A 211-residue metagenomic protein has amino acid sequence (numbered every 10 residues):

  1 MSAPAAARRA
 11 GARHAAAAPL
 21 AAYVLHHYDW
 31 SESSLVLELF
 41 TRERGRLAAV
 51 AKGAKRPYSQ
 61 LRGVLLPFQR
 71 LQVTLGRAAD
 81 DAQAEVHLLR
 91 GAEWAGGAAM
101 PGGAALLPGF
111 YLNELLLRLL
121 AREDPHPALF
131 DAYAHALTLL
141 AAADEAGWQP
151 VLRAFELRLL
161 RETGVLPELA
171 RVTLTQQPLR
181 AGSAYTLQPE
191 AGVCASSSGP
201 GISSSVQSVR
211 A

Functional and structural regions predicted by a protein language model:
M1-L35, F40-A211: Non-catalytic alpha-helical scaffolds and adjoining flexible linkers that form interface surfaces for assembly
